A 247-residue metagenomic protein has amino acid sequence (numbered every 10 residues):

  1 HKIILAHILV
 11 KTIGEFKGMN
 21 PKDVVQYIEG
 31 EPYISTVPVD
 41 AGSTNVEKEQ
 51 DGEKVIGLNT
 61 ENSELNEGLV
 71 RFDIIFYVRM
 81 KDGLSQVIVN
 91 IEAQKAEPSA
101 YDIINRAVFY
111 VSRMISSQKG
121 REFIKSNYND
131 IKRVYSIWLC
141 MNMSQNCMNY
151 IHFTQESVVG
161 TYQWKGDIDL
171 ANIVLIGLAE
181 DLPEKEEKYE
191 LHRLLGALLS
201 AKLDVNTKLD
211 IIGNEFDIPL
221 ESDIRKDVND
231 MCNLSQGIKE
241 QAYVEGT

Functional and structural regions predicted by a protein language model:
H1-T247: Elongated, amphipathic alpha-helical interaction scaffolds
